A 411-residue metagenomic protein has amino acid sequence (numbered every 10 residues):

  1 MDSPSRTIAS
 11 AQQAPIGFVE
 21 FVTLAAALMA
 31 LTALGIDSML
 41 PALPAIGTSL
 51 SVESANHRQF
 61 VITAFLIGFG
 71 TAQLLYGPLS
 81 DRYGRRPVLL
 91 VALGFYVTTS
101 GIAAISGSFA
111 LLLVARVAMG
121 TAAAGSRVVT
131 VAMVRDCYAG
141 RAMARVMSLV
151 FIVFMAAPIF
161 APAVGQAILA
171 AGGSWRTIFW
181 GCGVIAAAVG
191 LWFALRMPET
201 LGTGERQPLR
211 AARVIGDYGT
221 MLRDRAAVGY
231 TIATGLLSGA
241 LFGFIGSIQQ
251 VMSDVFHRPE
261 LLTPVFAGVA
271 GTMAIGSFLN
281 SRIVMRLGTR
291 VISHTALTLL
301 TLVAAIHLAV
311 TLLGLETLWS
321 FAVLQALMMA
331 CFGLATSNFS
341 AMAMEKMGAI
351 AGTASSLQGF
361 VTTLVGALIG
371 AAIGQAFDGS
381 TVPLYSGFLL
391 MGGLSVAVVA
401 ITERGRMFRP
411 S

Functional and structural regions predicted by a protein language model:
R6-P15, T200-Y230: Juxtamembrane intracellular "pre-TM" segments in multi-pass secondary transporters
A42-T71: Extracellular/periplasmic helix-loop-helix junction of adjacent transmembrane segments in MFS-like secondary
G70-A110: Conserved MFS/SLC helix-loop-helix module at the cytosolic interface between two early adjacent transmembrane helices
F95-I102, A110-A118, W319-Q325: Paired small-residue
L111, G140-R141, R145-M197, L201: Helix-loop-helix hairpin linking two adjacent transmembrane segments in secondary transporters
A115-M155: Cytoplasmic helix-loop-helix junction between adjacent transmembrane helices in 12-TM secondary transporters
V291-N338: C-terminal transmembrane helical hairpin of 12-TM major facilitator-type secondary transporters
M342-G379, F388: A late C-terminal transmembrane helix in Major Facilitator Superfamily
